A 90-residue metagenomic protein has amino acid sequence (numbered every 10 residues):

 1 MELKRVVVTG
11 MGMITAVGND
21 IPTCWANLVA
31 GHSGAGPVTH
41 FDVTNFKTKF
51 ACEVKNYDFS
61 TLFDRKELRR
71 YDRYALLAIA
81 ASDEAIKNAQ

Functional and structural regions predicted by a protein language model:
M1-Q90: Conserved "HGTGT" condensation-loop signature of ketosynthase/thiolase-family condensing enzymes that catalyze
